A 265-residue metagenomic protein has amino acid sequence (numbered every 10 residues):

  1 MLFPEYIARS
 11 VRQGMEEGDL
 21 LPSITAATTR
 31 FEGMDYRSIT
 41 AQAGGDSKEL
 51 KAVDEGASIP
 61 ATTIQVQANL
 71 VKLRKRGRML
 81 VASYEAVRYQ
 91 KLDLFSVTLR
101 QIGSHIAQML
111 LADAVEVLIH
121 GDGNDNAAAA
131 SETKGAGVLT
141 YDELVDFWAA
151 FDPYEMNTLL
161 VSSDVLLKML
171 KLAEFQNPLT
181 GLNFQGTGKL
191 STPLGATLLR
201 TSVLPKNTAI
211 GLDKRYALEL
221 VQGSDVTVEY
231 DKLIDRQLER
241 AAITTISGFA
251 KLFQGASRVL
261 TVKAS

Functional and structural regions predicted by a protein language model:
M1-R76: Assembly/oligomerization interface modules of large self-assembling protein complexes
K48-K51, Q90-K91, K168-L170, A250-L252: Short helix/loop capping segments that flank catalytic or ligand/cofactor-binding pockets
V66, E143-F147, D225-V228: Glycine-rich, charged/polar anion/phosphate-binding loops that engage phosphate groups from diverse ligands
K75-V81, M156, L238-R240: Broad gene-expression machinery/nucleic-acid interaction feature
R76-F151, V262-S265: Alpha-helical scaffold segments that mediate packing/assembly in large oligomeric complexes
S83, V161-V165, D213, L252-G255: Helix N-cap / beta->alpha transition motif
H120-L190: Extended, solvent-exposed, turn-rich assembly/linker loops in the middle of proteins
A173-S265: Sequence/fold signature of self-assembling virion shell proteins
